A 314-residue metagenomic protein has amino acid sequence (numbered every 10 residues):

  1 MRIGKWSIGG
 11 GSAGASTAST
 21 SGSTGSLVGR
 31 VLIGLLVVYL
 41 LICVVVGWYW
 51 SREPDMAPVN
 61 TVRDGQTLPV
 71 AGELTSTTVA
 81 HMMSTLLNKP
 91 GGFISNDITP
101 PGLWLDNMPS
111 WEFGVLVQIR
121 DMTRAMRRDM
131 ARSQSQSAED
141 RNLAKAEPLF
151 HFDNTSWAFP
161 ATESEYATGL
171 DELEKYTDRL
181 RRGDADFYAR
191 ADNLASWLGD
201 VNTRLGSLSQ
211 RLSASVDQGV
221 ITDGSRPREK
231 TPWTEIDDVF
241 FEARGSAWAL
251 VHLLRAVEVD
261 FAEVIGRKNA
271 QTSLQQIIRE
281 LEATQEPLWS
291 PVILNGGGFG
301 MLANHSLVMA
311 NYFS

Functional and structural regions predicted by a protein language model:
M1-T24: N-terminal Lys/Arg-rich, disordered targeting/topogenic segments
W6, V62, L250-S314: A cross-kingdom marker for long, charged
L32-V46: Hydrophobic membrane-insertion alpha-helices, especially the h-region of bacterial N-terminal signal peptides
V45-P58: Hydrophobic single-pass membrane-insertion segments
N60-E165: N-terminal Sec/ER secretory leader and immediately downstream segment of secreted/extracellular precursors
I98-N107, S156, P160, R228 (+2 more regions): A cross-kingdom feature marking solvent-exposed beta-strand/loop segments within repeated, beta-rich binding/scaffold
N142-D178, S273-G298: Long, amphipathic, charge-rich alpha-helical segments that form helical bundles/coiled-coils
Y166-I278, Q285: Extended amphipathic alpha-helical interaction segments
